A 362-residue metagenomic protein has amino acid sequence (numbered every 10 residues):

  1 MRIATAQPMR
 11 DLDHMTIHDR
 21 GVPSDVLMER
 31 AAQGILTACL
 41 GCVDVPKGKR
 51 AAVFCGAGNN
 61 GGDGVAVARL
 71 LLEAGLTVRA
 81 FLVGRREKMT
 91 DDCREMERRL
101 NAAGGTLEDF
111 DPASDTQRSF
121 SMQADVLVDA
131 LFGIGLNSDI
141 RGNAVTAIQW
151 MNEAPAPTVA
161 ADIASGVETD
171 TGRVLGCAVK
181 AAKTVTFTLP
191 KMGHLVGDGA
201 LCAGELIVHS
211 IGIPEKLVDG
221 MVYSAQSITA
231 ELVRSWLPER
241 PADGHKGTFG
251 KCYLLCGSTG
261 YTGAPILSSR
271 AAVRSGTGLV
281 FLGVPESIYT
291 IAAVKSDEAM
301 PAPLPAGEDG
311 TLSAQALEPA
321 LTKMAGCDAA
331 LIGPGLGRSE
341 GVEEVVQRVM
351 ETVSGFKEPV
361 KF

Functional and structural regions predicted by a protein language model:
M1-V83, T90, K183, H194-F362: Small-residue (G/A/S/T)-rich helix-start motifs and N-terminal tracts that mark the onset
L36-L131, D139-A161, T352, F356-K357: Nucleotide and nucleotide-moiety/phosphate-recognizing core
D91-C93, F120-S121, T171-R173, A292-K295: Short secondary-structure transition/capping segments
M96-R99, L175-V179, C202-A203, D297-M300: Short, hinge-like loop/turn segments at secondary-structure boundaries
G105-A113, R141, S165-T169, L232-P238 (+1 more regions): Short gly/ser/thr-rich secondary-structure transition/capping motifs
A113-Q117, A144-Q149, D170-R173, L195 (+3 more regions): A generic local structural motif
F120, C177-A178, T322-K323: Structural alpha-helical scaffold elements that stabilize or flank donor/cofactor-binding regions in carbohydrate
A124-V126, L131-Y223: Internal gly/pro-rich beta-alpha loop/helix module that stabilizes soluble enzyme cofactors or their anionic handles
